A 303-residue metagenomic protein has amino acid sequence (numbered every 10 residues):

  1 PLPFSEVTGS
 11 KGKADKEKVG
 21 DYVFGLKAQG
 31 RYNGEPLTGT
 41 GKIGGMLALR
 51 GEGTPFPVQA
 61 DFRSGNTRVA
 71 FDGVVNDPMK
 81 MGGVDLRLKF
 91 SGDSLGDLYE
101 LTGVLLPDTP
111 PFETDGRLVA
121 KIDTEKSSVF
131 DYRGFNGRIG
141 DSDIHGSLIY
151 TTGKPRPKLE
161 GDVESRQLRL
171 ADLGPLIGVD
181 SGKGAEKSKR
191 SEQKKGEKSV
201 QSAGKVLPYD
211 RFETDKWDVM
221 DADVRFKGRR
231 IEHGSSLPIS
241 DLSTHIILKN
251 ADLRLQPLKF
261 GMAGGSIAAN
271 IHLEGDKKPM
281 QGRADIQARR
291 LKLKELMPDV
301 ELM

Functional and structural regions predicted by a protein language model:
P1-V129, G134-D143, K154-K183, S188 (+3 more regions): Small-residue helix/turn framework positions
L148: Catalytic core segments in nucleotide and nucleic-acid processing enzymes
G196-D221: N-terminal leader/targeting segments and the immediate start of mature chains
